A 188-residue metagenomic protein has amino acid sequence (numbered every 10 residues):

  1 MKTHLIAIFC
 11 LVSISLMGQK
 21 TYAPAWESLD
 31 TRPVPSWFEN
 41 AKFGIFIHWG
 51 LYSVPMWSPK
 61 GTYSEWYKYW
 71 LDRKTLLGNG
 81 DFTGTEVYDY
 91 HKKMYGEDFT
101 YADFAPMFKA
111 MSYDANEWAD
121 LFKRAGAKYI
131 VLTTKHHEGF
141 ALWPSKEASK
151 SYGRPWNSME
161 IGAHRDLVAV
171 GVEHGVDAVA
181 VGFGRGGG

Functional and structural regions predicted by a protein language model:
M1-K20: Bacterial Sec-dependent N-terminal signal peptides
Q19-G188: Mature catalytic domains of secreted/periplasmic carbohydrate-active enzymes
